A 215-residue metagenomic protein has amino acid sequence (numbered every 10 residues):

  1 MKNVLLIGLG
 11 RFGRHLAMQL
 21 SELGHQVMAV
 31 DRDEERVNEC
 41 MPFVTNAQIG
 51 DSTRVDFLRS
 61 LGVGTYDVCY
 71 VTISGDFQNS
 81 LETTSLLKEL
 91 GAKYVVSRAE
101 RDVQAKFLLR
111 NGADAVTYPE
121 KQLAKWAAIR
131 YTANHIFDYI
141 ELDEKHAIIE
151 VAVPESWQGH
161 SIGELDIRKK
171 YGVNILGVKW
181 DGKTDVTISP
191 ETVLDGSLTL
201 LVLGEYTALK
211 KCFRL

Functional and structural regions predicted by a protein language model:
M1-L215: Cytosolic regulatory regions of ion transport systems
